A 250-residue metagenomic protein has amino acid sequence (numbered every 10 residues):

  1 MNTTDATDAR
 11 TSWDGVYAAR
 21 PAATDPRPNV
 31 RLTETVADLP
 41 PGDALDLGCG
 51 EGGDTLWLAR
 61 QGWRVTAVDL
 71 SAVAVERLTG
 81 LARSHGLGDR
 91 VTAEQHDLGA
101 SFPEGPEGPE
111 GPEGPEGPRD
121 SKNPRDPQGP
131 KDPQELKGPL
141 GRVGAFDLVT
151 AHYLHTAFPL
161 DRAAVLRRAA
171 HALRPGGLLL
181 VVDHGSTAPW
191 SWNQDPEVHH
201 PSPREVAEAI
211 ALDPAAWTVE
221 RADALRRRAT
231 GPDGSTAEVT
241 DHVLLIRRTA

Functional and structural regions predicted by a protein language model:
M1-L39, T187: Conserved class I S-adenosyl-L-methionine
G42-G50: Conserved class I S-adenosyl-L-methionine
R64-D69: Conserved SAM-binding motif I beta-strand of class I
S71-V73: Conserved SAM/SAH-binding beta-strand->alpha-helix loop
L87-A100: Conserved SAM-binding strand-loop segment of SAM-dependent methyltransferases
E104-G108, P139-L148: A short acidic, Gly/Pro-enriched loop at the edge of an enzyme's catalytic core that lines a small-molecule cofactor
T156-A169: A short, conserved alpha-helix within the catalytic core of class I
G176-H184: Conserved beta-strand signature within the Rossmann-like core of class I S-adenosyl-L-methionine
